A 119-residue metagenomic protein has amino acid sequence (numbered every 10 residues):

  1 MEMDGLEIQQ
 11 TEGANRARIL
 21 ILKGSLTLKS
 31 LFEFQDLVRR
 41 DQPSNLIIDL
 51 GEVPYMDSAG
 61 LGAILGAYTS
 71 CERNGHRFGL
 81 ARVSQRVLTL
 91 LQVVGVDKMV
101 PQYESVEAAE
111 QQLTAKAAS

Functional and structural regions predicted by a protein language model:
M1-G5, K116-S119: Short, low-complexity, intrinsically disordered N-terminal peptides in bacterial proteins
E2-D36: STAS-typified acidic loop motif
Q9, A81, Y103: General small-molecule cofactor/ligand-binding pocket signal
G13, Q85, E107: Residues that form or immediately flank small-molecule/cofactor binding pockets and catalytic motifs
N15-R16, S44, S105: Beta-strand-connecting loop/turn residues
S25-V100: Amphipathic alpha-helical interaction surfaces in cytosolic regulatory modules
E104-S119: A charged, well-structured terminal subsegment
